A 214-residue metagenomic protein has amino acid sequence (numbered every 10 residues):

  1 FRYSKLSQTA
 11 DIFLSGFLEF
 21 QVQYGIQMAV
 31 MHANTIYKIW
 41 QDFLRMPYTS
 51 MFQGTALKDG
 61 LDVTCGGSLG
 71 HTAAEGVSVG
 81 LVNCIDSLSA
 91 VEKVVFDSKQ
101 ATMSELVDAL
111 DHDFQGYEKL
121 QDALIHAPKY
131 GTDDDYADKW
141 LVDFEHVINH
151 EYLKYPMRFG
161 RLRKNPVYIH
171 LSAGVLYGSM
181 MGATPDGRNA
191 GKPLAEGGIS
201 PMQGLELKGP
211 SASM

Functional and structural regions predicted by a protein language model:
F1-M214: Acidic, glycine-enriched catalytic cores built around paired aspartates
